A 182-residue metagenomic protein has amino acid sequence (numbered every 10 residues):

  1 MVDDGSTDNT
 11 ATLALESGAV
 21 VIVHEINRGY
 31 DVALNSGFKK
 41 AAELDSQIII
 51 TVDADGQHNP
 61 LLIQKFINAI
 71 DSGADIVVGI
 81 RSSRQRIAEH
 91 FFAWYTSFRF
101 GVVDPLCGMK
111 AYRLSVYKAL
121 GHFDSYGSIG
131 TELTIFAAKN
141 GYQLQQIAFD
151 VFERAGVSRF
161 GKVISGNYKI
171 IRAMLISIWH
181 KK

Functional and structural regions predicted by a protein language model:
M1-D4, H24: Conserved sequence signature across two-component system core domains
D3-A11, G56: A conserved acidic beta->alpha catalytic loop
T10, L34, L61-I63, L133: Acidic donor-diphosphate engagement hotspot in glycosyltransferases and nucleotidyltransferases that stabilizes
A11-L44: Conserved donor nucleotide-binding strand/loop of the catalytic core
A33-L34, F38, R84-K182: Conserved catalytic loops of nucleotide-sugar-dependent glycosyltransferases that act on lipid-linked
S46, G73-I76, Y142: Short, high-confidence coil segments that cap the C-terminus of an alpha-helix and link into the following beta-strand
S46-Q57: Short beta-strand-to-loop acidic/aromatic patch adjacent to the donor-nucleotide binding site
Q64-R86: Conserved donor NDP-sugar-binding/catalytic core segment of glycosyltransferases
